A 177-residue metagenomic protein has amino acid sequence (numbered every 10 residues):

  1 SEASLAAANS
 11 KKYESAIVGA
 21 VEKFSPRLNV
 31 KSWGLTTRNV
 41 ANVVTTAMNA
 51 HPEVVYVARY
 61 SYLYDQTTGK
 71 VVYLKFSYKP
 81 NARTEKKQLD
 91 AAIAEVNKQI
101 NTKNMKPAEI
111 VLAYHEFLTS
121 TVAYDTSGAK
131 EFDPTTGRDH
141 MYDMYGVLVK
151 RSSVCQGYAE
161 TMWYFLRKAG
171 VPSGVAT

Functional and structural regions predicted by a protein language model:
S1-K98: Linear, non-domain "peripheral" regions
Y73-K75, Y145-G146, G174: Ordered hydrophobic segments in well-structured contexts
R83-V147: Secondary-structure boundary elements
K103, E109, Q156-G157, K168: Polybasic, low-complexity, intrinsically disordered segments
H140, V147-V154, Y158: Secondary-structure capping and boundary motifs in well-ordered enzyme cores
G157-T177: Hydrophobic/aromatic-rich core segments of domains that either
